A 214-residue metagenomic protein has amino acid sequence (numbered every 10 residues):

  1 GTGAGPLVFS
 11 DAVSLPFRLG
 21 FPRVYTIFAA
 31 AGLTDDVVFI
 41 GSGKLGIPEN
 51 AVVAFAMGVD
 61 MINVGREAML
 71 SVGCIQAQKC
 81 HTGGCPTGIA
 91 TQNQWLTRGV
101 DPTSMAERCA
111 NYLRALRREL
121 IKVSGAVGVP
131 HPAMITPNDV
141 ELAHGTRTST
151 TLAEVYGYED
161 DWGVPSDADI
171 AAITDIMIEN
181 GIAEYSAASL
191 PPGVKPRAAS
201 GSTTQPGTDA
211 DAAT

Functional and structural regions predicted by a protein language model:
G1-T97: Glycine-rich phosphate/ribose-binding loops and adjacent secondary-structure elements that form binding surfaces
P102-T214: C-terminal extensions of enzymes
